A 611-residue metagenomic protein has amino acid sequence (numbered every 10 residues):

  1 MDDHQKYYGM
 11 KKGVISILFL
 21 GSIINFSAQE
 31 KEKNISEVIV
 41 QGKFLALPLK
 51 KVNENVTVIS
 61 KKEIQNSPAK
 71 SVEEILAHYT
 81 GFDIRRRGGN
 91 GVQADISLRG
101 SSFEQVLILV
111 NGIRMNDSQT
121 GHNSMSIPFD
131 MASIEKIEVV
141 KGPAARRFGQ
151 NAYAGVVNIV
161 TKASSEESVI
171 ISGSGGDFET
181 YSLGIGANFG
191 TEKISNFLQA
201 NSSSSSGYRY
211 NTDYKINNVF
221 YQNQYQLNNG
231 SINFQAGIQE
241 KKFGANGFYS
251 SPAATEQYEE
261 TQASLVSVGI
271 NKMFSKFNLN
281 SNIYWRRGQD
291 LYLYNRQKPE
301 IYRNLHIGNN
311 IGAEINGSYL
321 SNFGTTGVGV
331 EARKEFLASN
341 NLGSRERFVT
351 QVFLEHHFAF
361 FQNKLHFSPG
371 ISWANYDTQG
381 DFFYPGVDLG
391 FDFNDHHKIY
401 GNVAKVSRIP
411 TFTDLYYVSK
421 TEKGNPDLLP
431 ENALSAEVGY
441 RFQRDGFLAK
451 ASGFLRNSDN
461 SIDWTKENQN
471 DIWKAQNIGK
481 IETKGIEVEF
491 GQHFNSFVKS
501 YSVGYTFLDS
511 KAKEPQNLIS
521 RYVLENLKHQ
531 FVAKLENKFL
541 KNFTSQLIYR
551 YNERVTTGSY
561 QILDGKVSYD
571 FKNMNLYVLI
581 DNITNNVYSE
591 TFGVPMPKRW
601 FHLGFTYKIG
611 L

Functional and structural regions predicted by a protein language model:
E37-Q65, D95: N-terminal periplasmic "start-of-domain" segments of outer-membrane beta-barrel proteins
E73, A77-I113: Extracytoplasmic beta-strand/coil segments of soluble accessory domains associated with Gram-negative outer-membrane
R114-K141, V160-K162: Short acidic/polar hinge/loop motifs at secondary-structure boundaries that mediate gating or recognition
V156, T161-F189, Q199-T212: Short strand-turn segments of transmembrane beta-barrel domains in outer membranes, especially the first one or two
S205-I216, G230-N310: Flexible loop and strand-edge segments within Gram-negative outer membrane beta-barrel domains
A236, F323, G343-S458, E536-T544 (+1 more regions): Structural signature of Gram-negative outer-membrane beta-barrels, strongest in the C-terminal barrel of TonB-dependent
S250-M273, K398, K405-D459, K466-F494 (+2 more regions): Outer-membrane beta-barrel signature, preferentially recognizing the C-terminal barrel domain of Gram-negative
N322, G327, F360-F361, L455-N457 (+2 more regions): Gram-negative outer-membrane beta-barrel transporters
